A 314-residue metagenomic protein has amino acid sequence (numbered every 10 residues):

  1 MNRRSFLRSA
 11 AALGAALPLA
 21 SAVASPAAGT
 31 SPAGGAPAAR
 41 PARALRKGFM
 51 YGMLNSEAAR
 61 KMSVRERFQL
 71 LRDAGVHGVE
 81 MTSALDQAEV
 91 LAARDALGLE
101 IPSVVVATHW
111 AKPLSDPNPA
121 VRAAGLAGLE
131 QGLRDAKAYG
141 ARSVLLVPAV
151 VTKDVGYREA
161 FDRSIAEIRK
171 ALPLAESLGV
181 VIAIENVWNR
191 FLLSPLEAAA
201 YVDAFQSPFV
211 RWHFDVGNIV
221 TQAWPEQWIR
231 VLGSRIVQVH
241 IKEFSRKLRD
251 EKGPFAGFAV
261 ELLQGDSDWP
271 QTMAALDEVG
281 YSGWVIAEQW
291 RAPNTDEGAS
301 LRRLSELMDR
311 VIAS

Functional and structural regions predicted by a protein language model:
N2-R67, R72, A141, P195-R211 (+1 more regions): Histidine-acidic metal/acid-base catalytic patches
S9-A20, A39, S115-W212, T221 (+2 more regions): Active-site acidic/histidine proton-transfer and metal-coordination neighborhood in alpha/beta enzyme cores
G52-L54, T82-A84, V106-H109, A149-V151 (+4 more regions): Active-site beta-loop-alpha junctions enriched in small/polar residues
F68-S83, V105-T108: N-terminal substrate-binding region of glycoside hydrolase catalytic domains
L71, V79, R94, G125 (+6 more regions): Conserved, mostly hydrophobic/aromatic
E80, S103-V105, L145, V237-H240 (+1 more regions): Conserved beta-strand positions in the central sheet of alpha/beta enzyme cores
M81-D95, P148-V155: Glycine-rich, proline-tolerant flexible connector loops at the mouths of alpha/beta enzymes
D86-G98, G128-A138, W224-V237, M273-A275: Short amphipathic alpha-helices and their capping/turn segments at secondary-structure boundaries
